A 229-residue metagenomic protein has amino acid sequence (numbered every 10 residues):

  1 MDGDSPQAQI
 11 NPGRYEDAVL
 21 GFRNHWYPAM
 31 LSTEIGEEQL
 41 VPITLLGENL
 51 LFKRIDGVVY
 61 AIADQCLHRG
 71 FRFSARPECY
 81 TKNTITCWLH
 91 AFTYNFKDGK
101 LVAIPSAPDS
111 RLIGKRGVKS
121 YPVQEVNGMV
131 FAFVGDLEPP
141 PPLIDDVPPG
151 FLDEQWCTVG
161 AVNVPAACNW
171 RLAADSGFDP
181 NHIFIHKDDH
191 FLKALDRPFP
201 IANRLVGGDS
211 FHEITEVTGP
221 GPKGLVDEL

Functional and structural regions predicted by a protein language model:
M1-R23: A boundary/linker detector
A8, R14-Y15, M30-T158: Rieske [2Fe-2S] iron-sulfur-binding domain
V58, D64, G70, L137-L229: C-terminal catalytic domain of Rieske-type non-heme iron oxygenases
